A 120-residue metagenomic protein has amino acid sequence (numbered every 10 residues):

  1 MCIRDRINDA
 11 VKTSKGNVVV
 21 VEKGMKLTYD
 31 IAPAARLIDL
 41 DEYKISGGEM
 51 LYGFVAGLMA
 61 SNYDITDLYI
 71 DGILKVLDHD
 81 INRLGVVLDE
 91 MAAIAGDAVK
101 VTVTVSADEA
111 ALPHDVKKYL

Functional and structural regions predicted by a protein language model:
M1-I3: Conserved small/polar residues in nucleotide/adenosyl-binding loops
R6-K12: Walker A/P-loop NTP-binding motif
V11, M59-A60, A92-A95: N-terminal cationic-hydrophobic initiation segments that often serve targeting/anchoring roles
T13-K26: Short beta-strand-centered segment that lines the nucleotide-binding/catalytic pocket of NTP-utilizing
S14-N17, A34-A35, D97-V99: Short glycine-/polar-rich loops that comprise or flank the Walker A/P-loop and associated switch/sensor motifs
V19-V21, R36-I38, T102, K118: Hydrophobic/aromatic beta-strand patches that form the interior of the parallel beta-sheet core in alpha/beta enzyme
E22, Y29-Y69, H79-N82, V86: Conserved nucleotide-sensing/catalytic segment adjacent to the nucleotide-binding pocket in NTP-handling enzymes
D67-L120: Replace "adjacent to P-loop NTPase cores in ATP/GTP-dependent enzymes" with "adjacent to NTP-binding cores
